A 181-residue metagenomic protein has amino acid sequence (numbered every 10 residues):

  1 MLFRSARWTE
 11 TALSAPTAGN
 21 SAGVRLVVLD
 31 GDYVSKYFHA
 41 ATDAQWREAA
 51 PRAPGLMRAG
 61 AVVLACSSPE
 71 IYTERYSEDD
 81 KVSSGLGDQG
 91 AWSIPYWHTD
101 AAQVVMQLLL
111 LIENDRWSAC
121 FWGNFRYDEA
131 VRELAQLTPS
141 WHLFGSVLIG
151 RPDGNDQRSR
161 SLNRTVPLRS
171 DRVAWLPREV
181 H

Functional and structural regions predicted by a protein language model:
M1-H181: Acidic, surface-exposed loops and disordered segments
